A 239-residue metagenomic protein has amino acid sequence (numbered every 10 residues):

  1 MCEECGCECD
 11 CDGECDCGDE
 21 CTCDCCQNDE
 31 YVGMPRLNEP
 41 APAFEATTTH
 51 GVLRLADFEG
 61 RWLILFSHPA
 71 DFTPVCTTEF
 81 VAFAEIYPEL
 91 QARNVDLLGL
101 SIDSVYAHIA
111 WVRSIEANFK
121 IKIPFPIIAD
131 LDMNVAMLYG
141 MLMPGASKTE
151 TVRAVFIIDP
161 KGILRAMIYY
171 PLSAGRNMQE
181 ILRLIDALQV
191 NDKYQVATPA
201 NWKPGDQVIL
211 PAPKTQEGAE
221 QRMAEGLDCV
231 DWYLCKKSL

Functional and structural regions predicted by a protein language model:
C2-D10, E14-L239: Chalcogenol-based redox active-site neighborhoods
